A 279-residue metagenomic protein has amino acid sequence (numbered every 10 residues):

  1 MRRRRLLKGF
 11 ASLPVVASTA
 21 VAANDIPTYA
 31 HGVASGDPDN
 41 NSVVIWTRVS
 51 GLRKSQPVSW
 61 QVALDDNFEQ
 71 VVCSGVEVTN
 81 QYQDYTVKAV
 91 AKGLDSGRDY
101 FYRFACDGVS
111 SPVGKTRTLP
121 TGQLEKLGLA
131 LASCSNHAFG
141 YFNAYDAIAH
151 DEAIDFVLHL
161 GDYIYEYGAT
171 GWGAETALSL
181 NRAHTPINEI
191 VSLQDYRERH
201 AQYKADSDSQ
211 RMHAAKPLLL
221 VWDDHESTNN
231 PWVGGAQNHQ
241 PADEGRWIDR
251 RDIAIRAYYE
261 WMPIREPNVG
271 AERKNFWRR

Functional and structural regions predicted by a protein language model:
M1-P14: N-terminal secretory signal peptides and thylakoid transit peptides that target proteins across membranes
V15-A20: Hydrophobic h-region of N-terminal signal peptides that target proteins for export in Gram-negative bacteria
V21-P57, R117-P120, A130: Non-catalytic, glycine-rich low-complexity segments
Y29-A30, N41, Q83-Y85, S110 (+1 more regions): Residues that act as N-cap/strand-start positions at coil-to-secondary-structure junctions
V33, V113, N275-R278: Short, acidic/polar N-cap/turn motifs at the starts of alpha helices
A34-S35, T79, N268, R279: Short Gly/Pro-enriched turn/cap motifs at secondary-structure boundaries
P57-K126, A138-F142, D146-A147: Extended acidic/polar, glycine-enriched regions that form or flank non-catalytic beta-rich accessory modules
Q123-A144, A149-R278: Active-site neighborhood of divalent metal-dependent phosphoester/pyrophosphate hydrolases
